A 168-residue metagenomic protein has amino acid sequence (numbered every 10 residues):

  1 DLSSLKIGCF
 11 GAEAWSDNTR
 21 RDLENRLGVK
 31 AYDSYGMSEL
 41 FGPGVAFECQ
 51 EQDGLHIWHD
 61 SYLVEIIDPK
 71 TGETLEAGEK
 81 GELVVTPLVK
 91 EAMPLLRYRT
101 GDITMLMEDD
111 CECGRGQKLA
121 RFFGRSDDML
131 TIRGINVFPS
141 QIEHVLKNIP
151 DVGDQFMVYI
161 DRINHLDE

Functional and structural regions predicted by a protein language model:
D1-E168: Active-site glycine/GP-rich loop and adjacent strand/helix microenvironment that borders small-molecule binding pockets
